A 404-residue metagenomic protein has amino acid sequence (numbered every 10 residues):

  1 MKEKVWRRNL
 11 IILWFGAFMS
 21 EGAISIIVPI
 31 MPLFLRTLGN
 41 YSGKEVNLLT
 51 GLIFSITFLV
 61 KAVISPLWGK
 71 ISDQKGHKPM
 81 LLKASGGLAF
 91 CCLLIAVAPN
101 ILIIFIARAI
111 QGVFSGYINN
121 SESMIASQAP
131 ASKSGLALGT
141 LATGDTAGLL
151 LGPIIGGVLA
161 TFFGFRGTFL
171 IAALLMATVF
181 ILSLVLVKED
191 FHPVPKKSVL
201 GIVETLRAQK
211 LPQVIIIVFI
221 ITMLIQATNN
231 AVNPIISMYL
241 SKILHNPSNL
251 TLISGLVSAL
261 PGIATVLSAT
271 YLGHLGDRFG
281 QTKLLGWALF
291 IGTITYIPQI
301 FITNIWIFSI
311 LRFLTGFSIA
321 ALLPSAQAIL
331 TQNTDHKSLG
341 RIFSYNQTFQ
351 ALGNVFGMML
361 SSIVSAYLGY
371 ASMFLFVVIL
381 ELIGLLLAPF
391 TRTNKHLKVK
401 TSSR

Functional and structural regions predicted by a protein language model:
M1-R7, K188-V218, S403-R404: Juxtamembrane intracellular "pre-TM" segments in multi-pass secondary transporters
V5-L33, T37, L211-A231, F313: Pair of pore-lining "gating" transmembrane helices in MFS-fold secondary transporters
I30-N47, I235-L252: Short amphipathic helix-loop junctions that connect adjacent transmembrane helices in Major Facilitator Superfamily/SLC
F58-P66, G116, L149-L150, G262-T270 (+1 more regions): Residue-level signature of mid-helix packing/kink "hotspots" within the transmembrane helices of 12-pass Major
A62-I95, P99, G276-T282: Conserved MFS/SLC helix-loop-helix module at the cytosolic interface between two early adjacent transmembrane helices
P79-L94, A173, K283-P298, V378: Structural signature of the two symmetry-related core transmembrane helices
C91, L102-I110, T295, W306-L314: Paired small-residue
A107-D145, A328-I329: Cytoplasmic helix-loop-helix junction between adjacent transmembrane helices in 12-TM secondary transporters
